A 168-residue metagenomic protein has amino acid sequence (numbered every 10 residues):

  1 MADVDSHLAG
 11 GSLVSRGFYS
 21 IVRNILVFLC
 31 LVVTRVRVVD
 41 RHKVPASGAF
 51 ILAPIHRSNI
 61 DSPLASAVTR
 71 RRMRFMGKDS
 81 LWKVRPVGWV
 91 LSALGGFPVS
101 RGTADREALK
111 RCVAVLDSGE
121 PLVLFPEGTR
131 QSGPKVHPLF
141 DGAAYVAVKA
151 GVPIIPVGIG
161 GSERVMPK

Functional and structural regions predicted by a protein language model:
M1-G17, D79: Compositionally biased, charge-rich terminal segments
S15, R23, L31-K168: Soluble catalytic domains of membrane acyltransferases
